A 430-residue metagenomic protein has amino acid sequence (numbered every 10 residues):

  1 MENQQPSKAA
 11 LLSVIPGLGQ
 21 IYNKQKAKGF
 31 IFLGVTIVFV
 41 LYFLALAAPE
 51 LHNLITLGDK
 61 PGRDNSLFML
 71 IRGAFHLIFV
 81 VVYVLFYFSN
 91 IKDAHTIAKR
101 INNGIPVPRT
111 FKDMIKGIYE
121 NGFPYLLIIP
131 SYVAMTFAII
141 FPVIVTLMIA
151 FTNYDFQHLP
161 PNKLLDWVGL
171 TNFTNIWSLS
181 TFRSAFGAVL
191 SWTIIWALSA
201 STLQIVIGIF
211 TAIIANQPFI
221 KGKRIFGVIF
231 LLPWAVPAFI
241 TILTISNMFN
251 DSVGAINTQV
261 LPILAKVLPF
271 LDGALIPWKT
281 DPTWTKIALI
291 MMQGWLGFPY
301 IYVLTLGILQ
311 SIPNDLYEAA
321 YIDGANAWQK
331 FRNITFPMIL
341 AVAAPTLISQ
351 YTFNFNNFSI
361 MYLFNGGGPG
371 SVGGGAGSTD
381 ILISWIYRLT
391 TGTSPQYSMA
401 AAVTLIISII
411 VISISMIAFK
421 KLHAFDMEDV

Functional and structural regions predicted by a protein language model:
M1-A9, A27, I31-E120: Transmembrane helix recognition focused on a "late"/terminal membrane span
N3, S7-A9, V14, L198 (+2 more regions): Generic hydrophobic-segment detector
K8-P16, Q204-I205, I209: Central hydrophobic cores of alpha-helical transmembrane segments in multi-pass inner-membrane proteins across all
I15-V35, N121-I128, G227-P233: Alpha-helical transmembrane segments and their helix-start/interface "positive-inside/aromatic belt" motifs in integral
L44-L54, K60, I91, F123-V430: A structural signal for multi-pass alpha-helical bundles of membrane permease subunits that mediate small-molecule
